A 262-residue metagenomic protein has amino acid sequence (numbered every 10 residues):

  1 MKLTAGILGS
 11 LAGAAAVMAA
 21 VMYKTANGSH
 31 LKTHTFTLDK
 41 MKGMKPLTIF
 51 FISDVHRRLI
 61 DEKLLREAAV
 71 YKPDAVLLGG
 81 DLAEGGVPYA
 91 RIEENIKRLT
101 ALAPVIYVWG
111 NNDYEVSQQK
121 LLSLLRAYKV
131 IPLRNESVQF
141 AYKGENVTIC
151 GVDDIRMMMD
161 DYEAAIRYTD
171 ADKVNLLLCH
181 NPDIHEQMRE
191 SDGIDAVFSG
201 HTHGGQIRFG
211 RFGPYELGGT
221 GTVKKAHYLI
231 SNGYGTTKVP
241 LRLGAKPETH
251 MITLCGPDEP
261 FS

Functional and structural regions predicted by a protein language model:
G6-I7, A12-E94: N-terminal active-site segment of His-dependent metallophosphoesterases
T37-F50, V138-C150, D170-D172, T222-Y228: Beta-strand-turn-beta hairpins that frame and shape the catalytic cleft of phosphate-ester-processing enzymes
F51-S53, A75-D81, V105-N111, L133-E136 (+3 more regions): Active-site neighborhood of phospho(di)ester-bond hydrolases with catalytic His/Asp-centered motifs
R57-A141: Core catalytic region of metal-dependent phosphoesterases/phosphodiesterases, especially metallo-beta-lactamase-like
V70-Y71, K97-L102, R167-A171, R189-D192 (+1 more regions): Short, conserved loop/helix-junction motifs that constitute active-site signature segments in enzyme catalytic cores
E84-G86, Y142-G144, D160-D161, Q206-F212 (+1 more regions): Short, charged, surface-exposed secondary-structure boundary motifs
S123-I131, Y142-C179, H185-Q187, R242-L243: Binuclear metal-dependent hydrolase catalytic cores centered on His/Asp/Glu-rich metal-binding motifs
P182-F261: Conserved beta-sheet core of the metallophosphoesterase superfamily
